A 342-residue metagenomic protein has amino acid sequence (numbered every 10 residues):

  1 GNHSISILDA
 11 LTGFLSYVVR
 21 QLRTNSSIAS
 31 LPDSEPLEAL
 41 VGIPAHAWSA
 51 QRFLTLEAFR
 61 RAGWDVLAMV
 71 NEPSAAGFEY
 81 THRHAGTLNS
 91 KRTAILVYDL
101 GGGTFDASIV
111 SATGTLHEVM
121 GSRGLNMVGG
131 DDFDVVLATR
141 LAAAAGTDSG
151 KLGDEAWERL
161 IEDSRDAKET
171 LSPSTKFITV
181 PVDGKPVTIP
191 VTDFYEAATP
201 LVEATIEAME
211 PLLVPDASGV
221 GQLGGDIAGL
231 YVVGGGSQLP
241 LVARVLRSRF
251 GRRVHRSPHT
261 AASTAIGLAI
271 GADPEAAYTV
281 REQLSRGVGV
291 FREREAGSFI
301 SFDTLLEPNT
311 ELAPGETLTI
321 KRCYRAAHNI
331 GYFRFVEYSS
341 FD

Functional and structural regions predicted by a protein language model:
G1, S27-D342: Oxyanion-binding/catalytic loops of NTP- or PPi-dependent enzymes
N2-G13, A197: Conserved AMP-binding/adenylate-forming core of the ANL superfamily
S16, R20, R61-A62: N-terminal glycine/serine-rich phosphate-binding loop of ATP-dependent small-molecule kinases, especially carbohydrate
R23-T24: Low-complexity, highly charged intrinsically disordered N-terminal segments that act as targeting/localization
